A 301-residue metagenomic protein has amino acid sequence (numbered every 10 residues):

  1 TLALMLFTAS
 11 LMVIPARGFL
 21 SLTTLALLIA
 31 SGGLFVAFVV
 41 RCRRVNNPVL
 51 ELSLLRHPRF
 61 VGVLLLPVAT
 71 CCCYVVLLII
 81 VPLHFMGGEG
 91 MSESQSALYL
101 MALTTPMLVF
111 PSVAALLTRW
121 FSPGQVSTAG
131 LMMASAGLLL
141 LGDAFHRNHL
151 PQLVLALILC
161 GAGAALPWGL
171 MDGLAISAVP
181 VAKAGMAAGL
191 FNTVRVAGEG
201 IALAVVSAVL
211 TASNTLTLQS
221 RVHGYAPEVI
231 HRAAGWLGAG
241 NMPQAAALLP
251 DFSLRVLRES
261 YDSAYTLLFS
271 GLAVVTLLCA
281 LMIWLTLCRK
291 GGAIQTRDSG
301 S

Functional and structural regions predicted by a protein language model:
T1-T24, V40: Phenylalanine-glycine-rich, low-complexity intrinsically disordered regions, typified by the FG/GLFG repeat domains
F7, P15, V45-E51, L248 (+1 more regions): Glycine-rich, flexible loop/turn motifs
T8-A9, L20-L27, L34, N47-Q219 (+2 more regions): 12-transmembrane solute porter fold
I29-G32, A37, C42: Intracellular loop-helix junctions on the cytosolic face of multi-pass helical membrane proteins
V39, L52, Y265-T266: Short hydrophobic/charged patches on amphipathic alpha-helices used for structural packing and interfaces
V40-V49, L285-Q295: Helix-loop junctions on the cytosolic side of multi-pass membrane transporters, especially the intracellular loop
L98, K290, S299-S301: Alpha-helical transmembrane segments of multi-pass membrane proteins
R195-L285, G300-S301: Hydrophobic transmembrane architecture of multi-pass small-molecule transporters
